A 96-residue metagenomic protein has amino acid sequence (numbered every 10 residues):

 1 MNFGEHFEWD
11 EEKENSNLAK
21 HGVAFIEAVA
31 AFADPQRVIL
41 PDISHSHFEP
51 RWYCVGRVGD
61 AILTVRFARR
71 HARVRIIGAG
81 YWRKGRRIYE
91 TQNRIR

Functional and structural regions predicted by a protein language model:
M1-R96: Ribonuclease/tRNase effector modules and their secretory precursors
